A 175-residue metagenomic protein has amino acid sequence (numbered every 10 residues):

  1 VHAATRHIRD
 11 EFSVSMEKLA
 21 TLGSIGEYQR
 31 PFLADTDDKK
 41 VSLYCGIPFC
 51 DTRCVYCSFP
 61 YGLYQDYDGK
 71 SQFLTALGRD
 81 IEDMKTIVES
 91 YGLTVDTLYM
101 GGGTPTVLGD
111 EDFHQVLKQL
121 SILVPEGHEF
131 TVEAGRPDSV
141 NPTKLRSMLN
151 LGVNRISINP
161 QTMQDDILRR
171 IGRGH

Functional and structural regions predicted by a protein language model:
V1-L43, Y91-G92: N-terminal [4Fe-4S]-dependent radical SAM core
I8, S13, K18, V55 (+3 more regions): A generic structural signal for solvent-exposed, polar alpha-helical segments
L33-T36, Y56, G127: Generic signal for short, ordered secondary-structure residues within or immediately flanking folded domains
V41-L43, V55, F130, I156: Conserved beta-strand core positions
Y44-G46, G101-G102: Residues at the beta-strand->loop junction immediately N-terminal to the Walker
G46-Y61: Local cysteine-cluster metal-coordination motifs and their immediate loop/turn environment, predominantly Fe-S cluster
Y61-H175: Conserved non-cysteine loop/helix-boundary elements of the Radical SAM core domain that shape
